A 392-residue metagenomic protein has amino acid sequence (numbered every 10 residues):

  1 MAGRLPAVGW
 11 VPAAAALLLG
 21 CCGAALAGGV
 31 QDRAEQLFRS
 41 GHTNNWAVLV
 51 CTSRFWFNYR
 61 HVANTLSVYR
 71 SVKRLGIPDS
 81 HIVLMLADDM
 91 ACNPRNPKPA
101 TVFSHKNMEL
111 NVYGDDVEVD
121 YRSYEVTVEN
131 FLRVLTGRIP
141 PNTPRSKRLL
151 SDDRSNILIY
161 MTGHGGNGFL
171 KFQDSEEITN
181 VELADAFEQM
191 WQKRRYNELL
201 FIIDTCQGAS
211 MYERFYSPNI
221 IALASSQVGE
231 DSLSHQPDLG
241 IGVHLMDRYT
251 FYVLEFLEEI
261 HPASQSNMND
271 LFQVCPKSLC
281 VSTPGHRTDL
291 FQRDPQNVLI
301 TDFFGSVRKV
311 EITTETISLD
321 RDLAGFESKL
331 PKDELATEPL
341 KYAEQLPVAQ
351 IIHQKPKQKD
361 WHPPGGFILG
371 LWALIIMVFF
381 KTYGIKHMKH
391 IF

Functional and structural regions predicted by a protein language model:
G3-F392: Cysteine endopeptidase catalytic domains of the caspase/legumain-like
